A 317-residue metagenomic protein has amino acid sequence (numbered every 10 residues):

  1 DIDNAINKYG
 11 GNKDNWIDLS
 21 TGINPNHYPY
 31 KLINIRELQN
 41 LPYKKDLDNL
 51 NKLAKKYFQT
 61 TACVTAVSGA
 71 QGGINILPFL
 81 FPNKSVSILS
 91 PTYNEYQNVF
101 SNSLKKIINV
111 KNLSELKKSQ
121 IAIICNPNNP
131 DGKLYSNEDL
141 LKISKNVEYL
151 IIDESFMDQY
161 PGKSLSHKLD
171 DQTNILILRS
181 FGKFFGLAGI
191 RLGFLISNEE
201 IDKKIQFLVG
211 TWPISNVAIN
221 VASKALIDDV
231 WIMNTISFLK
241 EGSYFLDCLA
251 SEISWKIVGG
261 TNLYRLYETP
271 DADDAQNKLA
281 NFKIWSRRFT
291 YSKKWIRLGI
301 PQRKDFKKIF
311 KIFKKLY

Functional and structural regions predicted by a protein language model:
D1-D48: N-terminal "arm"/small-domain region of PLP-dependent enzymes with the aminotransferase-like
Y30-K31, E115, D271-K278, D305-K308: Short, conserved charged micro-motifs
K55-I76: Short loop-beta-helix segment that forms the pyridoxal 5′-phosphate
F79-S101, K106, L113: Conserved PLP-anchoring active-site segment centered on the Schiff-base-forming lysine
I108-Y160, D170: Active-site phosphate-binding strand-loop segment of PLP-dependent enzymes
E138, Y291-Y317: PLP-dependent enzyme catalytic core of the Aspartate aminotransferase-like
N174-A250, W255-I257: PLP-dependent aminotransferase class I/II
A250-F282, I300: Conserved PLP-binding catalytic core of the aspartate aminotransferase-like
